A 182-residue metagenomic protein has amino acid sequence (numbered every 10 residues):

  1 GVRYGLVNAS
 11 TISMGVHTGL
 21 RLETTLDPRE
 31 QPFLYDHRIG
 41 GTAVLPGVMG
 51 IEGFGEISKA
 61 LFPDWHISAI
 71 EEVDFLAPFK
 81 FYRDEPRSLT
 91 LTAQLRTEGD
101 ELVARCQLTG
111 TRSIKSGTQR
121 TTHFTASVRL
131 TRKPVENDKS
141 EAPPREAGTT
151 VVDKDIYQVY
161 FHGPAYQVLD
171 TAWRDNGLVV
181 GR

Functional and structural regions predicted by a protein language model:
G1-R182: Acyl-thioester-processing domains in fatty-acid/polyketide/NRPS systems
